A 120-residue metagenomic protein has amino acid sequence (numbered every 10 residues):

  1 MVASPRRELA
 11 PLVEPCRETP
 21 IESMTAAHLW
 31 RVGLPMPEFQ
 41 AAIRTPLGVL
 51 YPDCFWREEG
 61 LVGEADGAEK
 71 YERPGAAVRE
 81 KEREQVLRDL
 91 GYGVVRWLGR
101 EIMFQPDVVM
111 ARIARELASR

Functional and structural regions predicted by a protein language model:
M1-R120: Surface segments flanking catalytic/ligand-binding clefts of nucleic-acid enzymes
